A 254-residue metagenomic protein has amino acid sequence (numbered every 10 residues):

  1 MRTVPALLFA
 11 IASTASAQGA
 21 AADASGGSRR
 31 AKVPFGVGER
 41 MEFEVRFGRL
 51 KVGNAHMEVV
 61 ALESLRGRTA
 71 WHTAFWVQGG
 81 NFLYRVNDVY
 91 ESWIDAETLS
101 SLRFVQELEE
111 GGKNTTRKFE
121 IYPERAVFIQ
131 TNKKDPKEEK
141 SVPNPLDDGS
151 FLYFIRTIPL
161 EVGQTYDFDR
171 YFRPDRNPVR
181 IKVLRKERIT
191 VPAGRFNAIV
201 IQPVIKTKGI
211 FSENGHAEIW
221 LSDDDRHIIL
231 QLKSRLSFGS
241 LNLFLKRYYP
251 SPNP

Functional and structural regions predicted by a protein language model:
M1-A17: Sec-dependent N-terminal signal peptides of Gram-negative exported proteins
P5-F9, G48, N144, S150: Intrinsic-disorder/low-complexity peptide segments enriched for small residues
A10-A12, G149, G163, Y171: Low-complexity, intrinsically disordered/propeptide-like segments
G19-P123, T157-P254: Acidic, serine/threonine-rich low-complexity disordered tracts
K113-T157: Hydrophobic, well-structured mid-protein blocks that either form specific transmembrane helices
